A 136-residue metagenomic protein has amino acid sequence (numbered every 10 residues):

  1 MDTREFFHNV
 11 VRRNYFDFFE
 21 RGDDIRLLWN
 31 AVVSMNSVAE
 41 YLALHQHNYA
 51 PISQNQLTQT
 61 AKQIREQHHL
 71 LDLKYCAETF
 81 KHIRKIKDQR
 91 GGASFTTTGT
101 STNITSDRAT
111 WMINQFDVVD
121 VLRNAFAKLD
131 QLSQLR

Functional and structural regions predicted by a protein language model:
M1-W29, V33, H47-R136: Acidic, Ser/Thr/Gly/Pro-rich intrinsically disordered interaction regions
N36-H47: Extended, well-ordered alpha-helical segments in internal regulatory regions
